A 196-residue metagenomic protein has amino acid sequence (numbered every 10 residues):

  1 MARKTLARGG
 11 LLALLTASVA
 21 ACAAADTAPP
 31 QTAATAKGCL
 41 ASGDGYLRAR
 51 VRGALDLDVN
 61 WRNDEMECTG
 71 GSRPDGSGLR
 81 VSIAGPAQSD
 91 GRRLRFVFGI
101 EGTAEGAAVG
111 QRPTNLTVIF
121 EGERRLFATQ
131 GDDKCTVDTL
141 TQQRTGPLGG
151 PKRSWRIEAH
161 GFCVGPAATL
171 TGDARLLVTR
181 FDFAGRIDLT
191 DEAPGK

Functional and structural regions predicted by a protein language model:
M1-L11: Bacterial N-terminal signal peptides that target proteins for export
A2-R3, G38, Y46, N115 (+2 more regions): Exposed boundary/loop context
A20-A21: C-terminal motif of bacterial Sec signal peptides marking the signal peptidase cleavage site
A25-D133: An ectodomain-focused feature that recognizes extracytoplasmic/extracellular
Q111-I187: Acidic, glycine-rich flexible loop segments
S154, E192-P194: Low-complexity, acidic/polar, glycine-enriched regions of mature
